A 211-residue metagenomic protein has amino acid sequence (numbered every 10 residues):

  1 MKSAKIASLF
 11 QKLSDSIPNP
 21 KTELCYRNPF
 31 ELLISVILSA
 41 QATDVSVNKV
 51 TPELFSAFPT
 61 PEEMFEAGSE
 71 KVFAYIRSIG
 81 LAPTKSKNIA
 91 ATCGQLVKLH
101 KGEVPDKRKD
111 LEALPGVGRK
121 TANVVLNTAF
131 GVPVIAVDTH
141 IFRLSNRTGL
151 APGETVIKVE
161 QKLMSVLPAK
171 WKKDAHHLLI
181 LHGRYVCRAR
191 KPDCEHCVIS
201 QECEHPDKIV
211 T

Functional and structural regions predicted by a protein language model:
K2-T211: Catalytic cores of DNA base-excision repair glycosylases
